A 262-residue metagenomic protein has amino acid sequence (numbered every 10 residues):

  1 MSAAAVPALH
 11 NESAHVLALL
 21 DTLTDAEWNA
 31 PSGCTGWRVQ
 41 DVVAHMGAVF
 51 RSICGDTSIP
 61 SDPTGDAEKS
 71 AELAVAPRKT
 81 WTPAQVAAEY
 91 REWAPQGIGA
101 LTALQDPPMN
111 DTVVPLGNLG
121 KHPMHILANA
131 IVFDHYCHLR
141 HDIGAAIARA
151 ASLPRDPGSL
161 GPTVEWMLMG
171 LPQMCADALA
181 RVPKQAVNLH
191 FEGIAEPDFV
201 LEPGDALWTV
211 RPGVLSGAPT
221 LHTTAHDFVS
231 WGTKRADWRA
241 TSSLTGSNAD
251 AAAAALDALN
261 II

Functional and structural regions predicted by a protein language model:
M1-A4, R51-A103, P107-T112: Short, helix-capping/interhelical loops that line the mouth of catalytic, cofactor-, or ligand-binding pockets
M1-A44, C54: An N-terminal domain-cap segment
A8, C34, Q85, E89 (+3 more regions): Short, contiguous, pocket-lining structural segments that sit at or immediately flank catalytic/ligand-binding sites
E12-H15, L19, V49, W93-Q96 (+2 more regions): Amphipathic, well-ordered alpha-helical segments in soluble domains
N29-K69, P115-A178, F228: Short, contiguous alpha-helical
R181-A225: Glycine/small-residue-rich hydrophobic helix-like segments
G213-I262: C-terminal interaction segments
